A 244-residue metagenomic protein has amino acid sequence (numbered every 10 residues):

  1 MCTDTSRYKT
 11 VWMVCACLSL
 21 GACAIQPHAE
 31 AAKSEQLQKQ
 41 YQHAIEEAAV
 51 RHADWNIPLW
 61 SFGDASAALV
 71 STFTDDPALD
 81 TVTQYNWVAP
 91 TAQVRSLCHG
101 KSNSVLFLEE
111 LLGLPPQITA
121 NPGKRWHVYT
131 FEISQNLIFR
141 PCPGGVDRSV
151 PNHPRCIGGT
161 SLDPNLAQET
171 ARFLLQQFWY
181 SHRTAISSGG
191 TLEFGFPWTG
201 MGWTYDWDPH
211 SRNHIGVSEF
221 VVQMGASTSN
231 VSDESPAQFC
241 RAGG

Functional and structural regions predicted by a protein language model:
C2-W12: Bacterial N-terminal signal peptides that target proteins for export
R7, S19-L20, T228: Compositionally biased, intrinsically disordered low-complexity regions
W12-G21: Bacterial N-terminal signal peptides
A24-A89: ADP-ribose/NAD+-binding catalytic cleft of ART/PARP-like enzymes
E47, D54-I57, V105-N121: Intrinsically disordered, low-complexity boundary segments flanking structured domains
T74, A89-Q93, L112, E132-L137: Short, flexible loop/turn elements at secondary-structure junctions
A92-L111: Short active-site loop/helix that positions an aromatic residue
L114-G244: Conserved NAD+-utilizing ADP-ribose enzyme module
